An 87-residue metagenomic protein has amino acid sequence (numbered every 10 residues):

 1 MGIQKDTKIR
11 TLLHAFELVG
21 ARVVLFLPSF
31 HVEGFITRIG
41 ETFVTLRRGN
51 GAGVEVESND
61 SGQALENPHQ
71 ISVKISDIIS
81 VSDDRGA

Functional and structural regions predicted by a protein language model:
M1-A87: Conserved RNA-binding domains used in RNP assembly and mRNA/RNA metabolism
